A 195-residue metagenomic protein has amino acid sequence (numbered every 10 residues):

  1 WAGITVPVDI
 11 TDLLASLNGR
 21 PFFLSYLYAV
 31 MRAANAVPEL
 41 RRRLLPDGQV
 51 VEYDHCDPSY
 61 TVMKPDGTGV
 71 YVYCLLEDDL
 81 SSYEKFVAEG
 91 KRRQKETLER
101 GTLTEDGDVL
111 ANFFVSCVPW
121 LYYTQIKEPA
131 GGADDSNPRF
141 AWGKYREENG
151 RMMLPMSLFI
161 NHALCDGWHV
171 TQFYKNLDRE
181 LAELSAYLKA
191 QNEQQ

Functional and structural regions predicted by a protein language model:
W1, M31, N35, C56-S59 (+8 more regions): Domain-scale detector for complete catalytic domains at protein termini or as standalone homologs
W1-A15, D54-S81, M153-F159: Acyl/amide activation-and-transfer machinery of modular secondary-metabolite enzymes
W1-P7, F23, L110-M153: Flexible, Gly/Pro-enriched loop and linker segments at secondary-structure and domain junctions
G3, K64-Y123: Helical lid/core segments from catalytic subdomains that handle acyl or acyl-like groups
L13-P38, L154-F173: Acyl activation and transfer enzymes in specialized metabolism, enriched for ANL adenylate-forming modules
L24, G67-G69, D178: Non-catalytic regulatory/linker segments of enzymes
L40-Y73, T102-A111, N192: Small-residue-rich loop/turn and linker elements
E96, D134-Q191: Active-site-proximal acidic secondary-structure segment that organizes catalysis
